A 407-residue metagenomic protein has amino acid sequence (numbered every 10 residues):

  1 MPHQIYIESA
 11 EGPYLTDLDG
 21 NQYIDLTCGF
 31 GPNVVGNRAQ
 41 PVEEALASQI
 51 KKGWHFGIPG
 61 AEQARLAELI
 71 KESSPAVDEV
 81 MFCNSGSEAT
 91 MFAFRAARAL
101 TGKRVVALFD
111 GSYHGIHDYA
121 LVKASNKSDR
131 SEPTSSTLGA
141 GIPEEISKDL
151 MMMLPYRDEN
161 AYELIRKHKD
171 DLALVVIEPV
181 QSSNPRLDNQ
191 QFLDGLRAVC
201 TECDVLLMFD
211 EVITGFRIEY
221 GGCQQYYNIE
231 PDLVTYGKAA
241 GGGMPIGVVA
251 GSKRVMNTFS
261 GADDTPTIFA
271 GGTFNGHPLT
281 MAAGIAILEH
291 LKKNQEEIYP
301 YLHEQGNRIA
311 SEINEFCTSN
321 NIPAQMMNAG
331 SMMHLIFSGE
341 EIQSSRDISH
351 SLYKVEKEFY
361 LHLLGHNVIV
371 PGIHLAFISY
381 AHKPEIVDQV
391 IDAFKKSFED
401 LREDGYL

Functional and structural regions predicted by a protein language model:
M1-L407: Conserved N-terminal phosphate-binding loop of PLP-dependent enzymes in the Aspartate aminotransferase
